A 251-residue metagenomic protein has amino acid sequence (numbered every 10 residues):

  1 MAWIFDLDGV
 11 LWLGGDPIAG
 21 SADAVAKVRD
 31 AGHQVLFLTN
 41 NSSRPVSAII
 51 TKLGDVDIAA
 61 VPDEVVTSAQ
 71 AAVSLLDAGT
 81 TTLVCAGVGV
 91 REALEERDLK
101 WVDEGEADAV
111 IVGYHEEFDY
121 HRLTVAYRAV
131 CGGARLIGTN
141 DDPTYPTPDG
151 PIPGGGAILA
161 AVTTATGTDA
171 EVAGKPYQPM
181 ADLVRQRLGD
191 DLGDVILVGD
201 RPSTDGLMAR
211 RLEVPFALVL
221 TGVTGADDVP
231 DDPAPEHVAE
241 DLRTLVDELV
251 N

Functional and structural regions predicted by a protein language model:
M1-H33, S42-V66, Q70-N251: Asp-based, Mg2+/Mn2+-dependent phosphohydrolase catalytic module
L36: Conserved glycine-rich Rossmann-like NAD(P)H-binding loop of the short-chain dehydrogenase/reductase
